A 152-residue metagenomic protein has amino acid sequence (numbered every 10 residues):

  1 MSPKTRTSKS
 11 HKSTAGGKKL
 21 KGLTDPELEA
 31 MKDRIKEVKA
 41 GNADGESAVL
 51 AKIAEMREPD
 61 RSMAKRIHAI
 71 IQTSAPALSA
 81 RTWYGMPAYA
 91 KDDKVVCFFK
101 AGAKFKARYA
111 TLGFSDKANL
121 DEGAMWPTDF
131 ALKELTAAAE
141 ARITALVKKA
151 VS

Functional and structural regions predicted by a protein language model:
M1-S152: Charge-dense, helix-prone N-terminal extensions
